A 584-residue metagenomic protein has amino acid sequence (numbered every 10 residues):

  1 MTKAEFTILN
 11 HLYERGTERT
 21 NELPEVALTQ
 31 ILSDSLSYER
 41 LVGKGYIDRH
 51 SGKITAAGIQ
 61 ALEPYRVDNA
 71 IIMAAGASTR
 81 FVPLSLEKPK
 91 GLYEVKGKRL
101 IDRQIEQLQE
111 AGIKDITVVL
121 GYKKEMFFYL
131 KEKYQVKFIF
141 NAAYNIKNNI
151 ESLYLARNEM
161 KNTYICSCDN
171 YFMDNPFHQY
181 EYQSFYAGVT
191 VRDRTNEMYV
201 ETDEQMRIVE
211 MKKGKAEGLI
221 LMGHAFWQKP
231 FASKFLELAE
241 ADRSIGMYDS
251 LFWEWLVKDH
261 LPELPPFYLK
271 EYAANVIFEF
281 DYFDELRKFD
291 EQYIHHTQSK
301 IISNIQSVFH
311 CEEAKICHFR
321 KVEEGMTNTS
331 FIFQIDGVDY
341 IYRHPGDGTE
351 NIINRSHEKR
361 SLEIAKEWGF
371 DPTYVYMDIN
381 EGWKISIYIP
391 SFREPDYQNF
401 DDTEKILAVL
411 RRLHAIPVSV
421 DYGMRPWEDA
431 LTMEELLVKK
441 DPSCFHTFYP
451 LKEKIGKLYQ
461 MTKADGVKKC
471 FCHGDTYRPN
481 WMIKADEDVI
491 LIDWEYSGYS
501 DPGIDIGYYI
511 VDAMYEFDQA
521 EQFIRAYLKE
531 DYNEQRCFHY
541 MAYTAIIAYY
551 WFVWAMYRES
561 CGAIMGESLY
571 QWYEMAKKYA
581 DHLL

Functional and structural regions predicted by a protein language model:
T7, M173-Y248: Conserved core of the sugar-phosphate nucleotidyltransferase
G16, S51-L86: N-terminal nucleotide-binding beta1-loop-alpha1 segment
E125-M198: Conserved beta-loop-beta/alpha segment of the NTase-like Rossmann-fold superfamily that binds/positions NTPs
M206, G503-Y532, A545-A563: Active-site activation/catalytic loop segments of kinase-like enzymes and analogous catalytic loops in related
D284, D290, I294-Q298, V553-L584: ATP/Mg2+ or Mg2+-diphosphate-binding catalytic cores that bind nucleotide phosphates or diphosphates via glycine-rich
K300-K315, V418-G474, A485-D486, A576-A580: An alpha-helical support segment within catalytic cores of ATP-dependent transferases
R320-W427, P442-Y449: ATP-binding pocket architecture of kinase catalytic cores
R320-Y342, K457-I506, D518: Active-site acidic catalytic loop and adjacent metal/ATP-binding pocket of ATP-dependent phosphoryl transfer enzymes
